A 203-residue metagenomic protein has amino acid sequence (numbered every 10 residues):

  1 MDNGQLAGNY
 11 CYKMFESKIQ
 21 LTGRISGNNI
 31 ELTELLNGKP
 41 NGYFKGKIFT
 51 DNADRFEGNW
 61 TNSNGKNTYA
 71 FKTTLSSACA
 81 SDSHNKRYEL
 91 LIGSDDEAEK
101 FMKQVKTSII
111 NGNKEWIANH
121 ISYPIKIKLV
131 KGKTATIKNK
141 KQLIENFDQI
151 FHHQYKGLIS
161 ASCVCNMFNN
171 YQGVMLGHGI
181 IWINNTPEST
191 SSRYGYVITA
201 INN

Functional and structural regions predicted by a protein language model:
M1-N52, F56-E57, N67-T74, K86: Central antiparallel beta-sheet cores of small beta-barrel/beta-sandwich binding domains
Y43-S63, L143-N203: Exposed beta-sheet edge and beta->alpha loop/turn motif
A78-T107: Short, low-complexity N-terminal intrinsically disordered segments enriched in polar/charged residues
N113-P124: Short, well-ordered alpha-helical segments enriched in acidic and aromatic residues
P124-K126, N203: Solvent-exposed loop/turn segments at secondary-structure junctions within structured extracellular/periplasmic domains
I127-K133: A short gly/proline-enriched turn/hairpin at secondary-structure junctions
K133-N146: A solvent-exposed, acidic/Ser-Thr-rich amphipathic alpha-helical stretch
